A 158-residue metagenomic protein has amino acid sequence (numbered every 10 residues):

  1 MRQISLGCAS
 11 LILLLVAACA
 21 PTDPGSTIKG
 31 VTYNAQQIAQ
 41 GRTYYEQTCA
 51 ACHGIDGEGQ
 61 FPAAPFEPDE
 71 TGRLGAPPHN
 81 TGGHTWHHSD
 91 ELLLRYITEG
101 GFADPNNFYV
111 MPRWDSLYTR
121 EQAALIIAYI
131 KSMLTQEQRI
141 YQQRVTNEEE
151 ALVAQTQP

Functional and structural regions predicted by a protein language model:
M1-C8: Bacterial N-terminal signal peptides that target proteins for export
L11, Y44, N106: Flanking scaffold residues of small Cys/His-coordinated metal-binding clusters
L15-A18: C-terminal motif of bacterial Sec signal peptides marking the signal peptidase cleavage site
A20-Y44, Q60, I140-Y141, L152-P158: Electrostatic cytochrome c docking/interface patches
N34-E58, P62-T71, L94: Sequence/structural segment immediately N-terminal to covalent heme-attachment motifs in c-type and related
E58, A103-D104, S132-Y141: Inter-heme linker and motif-flanking segments adjacent to c-type heme-binding CXXCH motifs in c-type cytochromes
F66-K131: Extracytoplasmic electron-transfer domains, predominantly the class I c-type cytochrome c fold
R144-T146: Flexible, surface-exposed loop regions and adjacent strand-edge segments of Gram-negative outer-membrane beta-barrel
